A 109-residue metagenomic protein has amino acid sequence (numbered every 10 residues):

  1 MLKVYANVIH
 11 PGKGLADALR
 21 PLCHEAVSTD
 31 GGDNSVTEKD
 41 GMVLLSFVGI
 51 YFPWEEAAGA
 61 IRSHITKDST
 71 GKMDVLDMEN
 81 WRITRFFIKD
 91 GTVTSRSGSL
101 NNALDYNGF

Functional and structural regions predicted by a protein language model:
M1-A26: Short, extreme N-terminal segment that most often corresponds to the first beta-strand
L22-F109: Charged interaction segments
